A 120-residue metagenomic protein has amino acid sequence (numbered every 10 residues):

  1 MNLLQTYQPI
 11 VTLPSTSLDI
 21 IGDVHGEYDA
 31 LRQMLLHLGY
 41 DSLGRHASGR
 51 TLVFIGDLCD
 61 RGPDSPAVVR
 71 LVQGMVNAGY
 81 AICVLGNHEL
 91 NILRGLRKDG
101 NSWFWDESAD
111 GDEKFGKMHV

Functional and structural regions predicted by a protein language model:
M1-L71: N-terminal active-site segment of His-dependent metallophosphoesterases
S48-G49, G62-V120: Active-site neighborhood of divalent metal-dependent phosphoester bond hydrolases
